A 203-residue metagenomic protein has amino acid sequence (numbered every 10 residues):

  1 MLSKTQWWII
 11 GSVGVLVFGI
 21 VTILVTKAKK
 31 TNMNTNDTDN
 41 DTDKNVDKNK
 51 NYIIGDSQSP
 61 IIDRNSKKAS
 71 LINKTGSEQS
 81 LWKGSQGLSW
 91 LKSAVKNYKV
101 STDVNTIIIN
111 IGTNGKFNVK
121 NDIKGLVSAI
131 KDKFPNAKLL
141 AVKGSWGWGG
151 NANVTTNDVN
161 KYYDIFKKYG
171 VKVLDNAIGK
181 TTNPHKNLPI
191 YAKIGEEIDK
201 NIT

Functional and structural regions predicted by a protein language model:
L2-K29: Single-pass alpha-helical membrane anchors
S3-T5, K27-I54, Q58, R64-L71 (+8 more regions): Compositionally biased low-complexity segments enriched in polar/charged residues
D47-I123, W148-N151: Conserved SGNH/GDSL esterase-like catalytic core that processes O-acyl groups on lipids and polysaccharides
K92-V95, V127, K131, Y163 (+1 more regions): Residue-level detector of alpha-helical secondary structure
N110, V142-K143: Alpha/beta-hydrolase-fold catalytic nucleophile elbow
V119-V127, T155-N160: Charged helix-capping and loop-helix junction motifs
K138-L140, W146-N201: Substrate-gating cap/lid alpha-helix
